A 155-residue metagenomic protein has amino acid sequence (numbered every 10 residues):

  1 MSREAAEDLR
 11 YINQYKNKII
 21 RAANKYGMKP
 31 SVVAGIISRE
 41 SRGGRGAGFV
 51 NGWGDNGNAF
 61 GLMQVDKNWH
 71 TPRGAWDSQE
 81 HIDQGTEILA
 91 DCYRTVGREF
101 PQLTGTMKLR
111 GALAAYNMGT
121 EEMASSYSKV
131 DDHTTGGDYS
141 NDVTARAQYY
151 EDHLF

Functional and structural regions predicted by a protein language model:
M1-E4: Acidic/histidine-rich, surface-exposed loop or edge segments in extracytoplasmic proteins
A6-I12, N24-Y26, N56, M63-F155: Non-catalytic cell-wall polysaccharide-engagement segments
Y15-I20, N24-F60, Q64: Secreted/periplasmic proteins that engage bacterial cell-wall peptidoglycan
